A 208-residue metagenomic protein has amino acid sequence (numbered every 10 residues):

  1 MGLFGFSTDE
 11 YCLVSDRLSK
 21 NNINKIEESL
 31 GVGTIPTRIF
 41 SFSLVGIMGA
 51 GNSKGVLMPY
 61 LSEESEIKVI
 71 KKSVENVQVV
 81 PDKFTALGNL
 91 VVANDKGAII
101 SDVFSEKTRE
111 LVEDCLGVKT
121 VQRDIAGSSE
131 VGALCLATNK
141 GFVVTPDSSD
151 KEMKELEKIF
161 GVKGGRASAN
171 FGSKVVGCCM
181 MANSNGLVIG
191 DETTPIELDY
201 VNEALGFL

Functional and structural regions predicted by a protein language model:
M1-L208: The feature marks the mature, well-folded catalytic cores of soluble enzymes
